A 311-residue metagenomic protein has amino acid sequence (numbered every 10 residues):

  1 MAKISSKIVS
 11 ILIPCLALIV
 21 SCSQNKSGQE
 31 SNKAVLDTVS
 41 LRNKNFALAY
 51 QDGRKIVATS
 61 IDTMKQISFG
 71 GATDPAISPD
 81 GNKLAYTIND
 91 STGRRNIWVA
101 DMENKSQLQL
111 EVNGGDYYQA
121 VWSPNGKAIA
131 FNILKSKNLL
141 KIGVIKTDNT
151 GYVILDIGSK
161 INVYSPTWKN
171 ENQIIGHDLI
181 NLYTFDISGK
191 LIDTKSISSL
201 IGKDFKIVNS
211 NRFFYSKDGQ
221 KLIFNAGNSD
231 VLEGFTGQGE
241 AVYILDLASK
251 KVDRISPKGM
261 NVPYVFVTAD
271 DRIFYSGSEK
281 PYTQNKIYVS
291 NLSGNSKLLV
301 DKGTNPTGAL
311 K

Functional and structural regions predicted by a protein language model:
A2-V9: Bacterial N-terminal signal peptides that target proteins for export
S10-I19: Bacterial N-terminal signal peptides
C22-K311: Sequence signature of WD/YWTD-type beta-propeller architectures
